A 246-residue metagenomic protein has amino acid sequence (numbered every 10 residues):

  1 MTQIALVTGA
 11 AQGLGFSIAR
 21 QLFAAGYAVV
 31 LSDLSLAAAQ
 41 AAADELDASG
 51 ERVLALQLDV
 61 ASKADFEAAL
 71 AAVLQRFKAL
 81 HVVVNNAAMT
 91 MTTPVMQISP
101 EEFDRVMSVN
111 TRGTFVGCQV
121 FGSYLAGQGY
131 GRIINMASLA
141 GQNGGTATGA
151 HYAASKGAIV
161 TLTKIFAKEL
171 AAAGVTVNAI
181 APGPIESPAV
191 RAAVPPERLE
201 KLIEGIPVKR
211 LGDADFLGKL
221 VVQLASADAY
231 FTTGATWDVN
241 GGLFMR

Functional and structural regions predicted by a protein language model:
T2-V29: Canonical Rossmann dinucleotide-binding motif of NAD(H)/NADP(H)-dependent dehydrogenases/reductases, specifically
P94-V95, E102-D104, V190, L202: Substrate-binding pocket helix/loop in short-chain dehydrogenase/reductase
I98-D104, S108, P196: Short, well-ordered secondary-structure patches that form non-catalytic structural/interaction elements within domains
C118, S155, T163: Active-site helix of classical SDR
S123, K168-E169: Alpha-helical segment proximal to the catalytic Tyr-Lys
S138: Residue(s) in the substrate-gating loop at a strand-loop-helix junction that position the organic substrate next
N143, V222, T233-R246: Short C-terminal tail/terminal secondary-structure segment of NAD(P)H-dependent dehydrogenase/reductase domains
